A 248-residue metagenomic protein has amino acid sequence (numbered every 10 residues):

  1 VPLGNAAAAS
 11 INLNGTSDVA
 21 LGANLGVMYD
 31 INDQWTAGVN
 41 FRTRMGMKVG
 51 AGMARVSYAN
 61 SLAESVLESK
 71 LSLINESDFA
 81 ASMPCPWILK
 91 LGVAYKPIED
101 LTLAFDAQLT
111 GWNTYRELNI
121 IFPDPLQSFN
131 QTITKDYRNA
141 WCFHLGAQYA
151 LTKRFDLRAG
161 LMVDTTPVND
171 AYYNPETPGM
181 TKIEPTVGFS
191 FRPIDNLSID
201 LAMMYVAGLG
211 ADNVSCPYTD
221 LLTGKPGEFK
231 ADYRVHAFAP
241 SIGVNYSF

Functional and structural regions predicted by a protein language model:
V1-F248: Outer-membrane beta-barrel porins/channels
